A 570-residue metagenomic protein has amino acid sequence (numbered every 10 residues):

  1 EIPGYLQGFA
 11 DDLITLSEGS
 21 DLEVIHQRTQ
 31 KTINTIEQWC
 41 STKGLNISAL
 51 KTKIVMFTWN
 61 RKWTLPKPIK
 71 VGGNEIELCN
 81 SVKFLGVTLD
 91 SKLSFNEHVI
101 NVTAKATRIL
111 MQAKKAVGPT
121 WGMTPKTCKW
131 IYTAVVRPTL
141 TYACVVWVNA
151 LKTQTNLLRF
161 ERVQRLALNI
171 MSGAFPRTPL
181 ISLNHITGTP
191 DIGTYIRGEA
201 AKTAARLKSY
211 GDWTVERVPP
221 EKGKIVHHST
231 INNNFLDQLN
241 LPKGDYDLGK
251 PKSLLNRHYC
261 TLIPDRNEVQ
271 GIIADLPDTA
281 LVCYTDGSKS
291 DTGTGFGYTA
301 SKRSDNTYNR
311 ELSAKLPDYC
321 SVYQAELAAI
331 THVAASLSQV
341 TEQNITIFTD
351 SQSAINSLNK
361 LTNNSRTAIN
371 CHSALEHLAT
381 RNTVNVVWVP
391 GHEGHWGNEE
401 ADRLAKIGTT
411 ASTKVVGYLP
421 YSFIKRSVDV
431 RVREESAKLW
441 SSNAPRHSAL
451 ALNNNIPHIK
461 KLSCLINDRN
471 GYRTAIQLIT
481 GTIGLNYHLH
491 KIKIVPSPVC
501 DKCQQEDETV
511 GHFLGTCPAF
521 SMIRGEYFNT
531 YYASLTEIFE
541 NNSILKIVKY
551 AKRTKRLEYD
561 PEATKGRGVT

Functional and structural regions predicted by a protein language model:
E1-S17: Active-site palm subdomain of RNA-directed nucleic acid polymerases
L13-Q38, W59, S94, L151 (+1 more regions): Catalytic palm subdomain of template-directed nucleic-acid polymerases, centered on the conserved carboxylate motif
L13-T15, V146-N156, T292, A328-E399 (+3 more regions): RNase H catalytic domain
K31, L45-N80: Short, conserved micro-motifs composed of acidic
G73-W147: Basic, alpha-helical interaction scaffolds
T261-P264, E268-Q343, L358, V499: RNase H-like nuclease fold core
G271-P277, L281-G293, N306, Y418-D507 (+2 more regions): Helix/loop segments that flank and initiate small ligand/metal-binding modules
E376, T380-R381, D468-T570: Family-specific functional microsites
